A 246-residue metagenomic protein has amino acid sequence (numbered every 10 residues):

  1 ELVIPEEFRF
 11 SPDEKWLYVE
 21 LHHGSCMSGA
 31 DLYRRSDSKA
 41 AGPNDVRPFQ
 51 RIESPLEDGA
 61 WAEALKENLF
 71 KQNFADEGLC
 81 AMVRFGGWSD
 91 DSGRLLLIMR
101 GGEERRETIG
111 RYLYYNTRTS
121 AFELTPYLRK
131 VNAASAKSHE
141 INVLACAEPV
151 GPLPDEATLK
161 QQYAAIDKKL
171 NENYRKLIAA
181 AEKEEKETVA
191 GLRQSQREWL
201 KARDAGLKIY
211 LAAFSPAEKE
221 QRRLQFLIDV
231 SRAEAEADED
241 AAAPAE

Functional and structural regions predicted by a protein language model:
E1, P43-E77, R129-H139: Surface-exposed loop and turn segments in beta-propeller and other repeat-based domains that flank or scaffold
E1-R9: Blade-loop segments of beta-propeller domains
F8-W16, G59-K71, G78-C80, R84-L95: Blade-terminus and WD-like Trp-Asp/Gly-His loop motifs, strongest in beta-propeller folds
S11-E14, E20, S25-L32, K160-Q161: Mid-length scaffold segments of soluble, non-membrane domains
V19-G24, L97-E103: Beta-strand C-termini and the immediately following turn/loop, strongest in propeller blades
S25-R35, E104-Y114: Structural motif
R35-P43, T119-F122: Short loop/turn segments immediately following beta-strands, especially the blade-tip and inter-blade linker loops
A134-E246: N-terminal alpha-helical modules
